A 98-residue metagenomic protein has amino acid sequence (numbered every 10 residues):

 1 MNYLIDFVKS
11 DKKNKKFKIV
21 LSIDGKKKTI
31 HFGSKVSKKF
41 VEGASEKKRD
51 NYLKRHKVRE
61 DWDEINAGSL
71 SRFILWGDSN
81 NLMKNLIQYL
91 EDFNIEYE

Functional and structural regions predicted by a protein language model:
M1-E98: Arg/Lys-rich, low-complexity, intrinsically disordered basic segments
